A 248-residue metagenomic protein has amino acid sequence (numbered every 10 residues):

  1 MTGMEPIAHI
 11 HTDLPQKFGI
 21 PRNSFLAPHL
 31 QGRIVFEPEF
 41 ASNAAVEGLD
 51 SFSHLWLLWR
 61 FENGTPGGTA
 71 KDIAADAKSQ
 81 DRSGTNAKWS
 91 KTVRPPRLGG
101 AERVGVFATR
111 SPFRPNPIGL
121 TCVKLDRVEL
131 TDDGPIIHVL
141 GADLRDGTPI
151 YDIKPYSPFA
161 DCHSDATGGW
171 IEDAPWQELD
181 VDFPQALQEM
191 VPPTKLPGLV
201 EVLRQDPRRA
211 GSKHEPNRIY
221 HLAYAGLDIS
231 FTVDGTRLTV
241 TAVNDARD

Functional and structural regions predicted by a protein language model:
M1-I118, L130-D248: Mixed-charge, low-complexity intrinsically disordered regions
H11, V123-D126: Conserved positions in beta-strands of structured domains
